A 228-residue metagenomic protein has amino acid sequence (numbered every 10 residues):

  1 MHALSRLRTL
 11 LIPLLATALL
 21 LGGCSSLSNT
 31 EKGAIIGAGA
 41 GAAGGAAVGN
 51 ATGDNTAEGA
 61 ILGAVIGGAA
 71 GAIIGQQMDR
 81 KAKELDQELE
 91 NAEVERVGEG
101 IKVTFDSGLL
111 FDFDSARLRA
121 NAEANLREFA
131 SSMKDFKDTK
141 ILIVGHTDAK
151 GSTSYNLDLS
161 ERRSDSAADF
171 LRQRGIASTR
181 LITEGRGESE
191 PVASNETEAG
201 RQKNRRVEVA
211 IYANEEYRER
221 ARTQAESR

Functional and structural regions predicted by a protein language model:
H2-L14: Bacterial N-terminal signal peptides that target proteins for export
L19-G23: C-terminal motif of bacterial Sec signal peptides marking the signal peptidase cleavage site
S25-E84: Short, low-complexity, glycine-enriched hydrophobic/amphipathic alpha-helices that associate with lipid bilayers
A34-A38, A42, A60, R80 (+5 more regions): Extracytoplasmic/secreted proteins, especially bacterial periplasmic and envelope-associated proteins
A64-G68, T104-D112: Acidic/histidine-rich, surface-exposed loop or edge segments in extracytoplasmic proteins
M78-L109: Amphipathic, membrane-active segments
E88, F111-G145, D169-R172, Q202-N204 (+2 more regions): Periplasmic peptidoglycan-binding/anchoring modules of Gram-negative envelope and division proteins
H146-R220: Periplasmic OmpA-like peptidoglycan-binding domain that tethers envelope proteins to the cell wall
